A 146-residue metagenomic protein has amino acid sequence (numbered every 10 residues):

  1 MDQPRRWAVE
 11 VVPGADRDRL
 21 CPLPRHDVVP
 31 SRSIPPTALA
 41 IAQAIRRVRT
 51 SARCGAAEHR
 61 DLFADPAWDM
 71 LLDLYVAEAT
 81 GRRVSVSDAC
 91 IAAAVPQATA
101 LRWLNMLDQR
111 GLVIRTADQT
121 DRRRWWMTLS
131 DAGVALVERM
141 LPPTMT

Functional and structural regions predicted by a protein language model:
M1-R32: DNA-contacting interfaces and partner/effector-binding or oligomerization modules in DNA-centric proteins
A42-L72: Short alpha-helical segments that sit at the start of domains
D73-A77: Short amphipathic alpha-helical elements of helix-turn-helix/winged-helix folds
T80-A92: Short acidic, hydrophobic short linear motifs in intrinsically disordered regions
A89, A100, L104-R110: Basic amphipathic alpha-helical segments that dock to polyanions
D108-D118: A short, conserved structural fragment
D118-R139: Short, cationic-aromatic polyanion-contact patches
R139-T146: Amphipathic alpha-helical dimerization/coiled-coil segments that flank or bridge DNA-binding/regulatory modules
